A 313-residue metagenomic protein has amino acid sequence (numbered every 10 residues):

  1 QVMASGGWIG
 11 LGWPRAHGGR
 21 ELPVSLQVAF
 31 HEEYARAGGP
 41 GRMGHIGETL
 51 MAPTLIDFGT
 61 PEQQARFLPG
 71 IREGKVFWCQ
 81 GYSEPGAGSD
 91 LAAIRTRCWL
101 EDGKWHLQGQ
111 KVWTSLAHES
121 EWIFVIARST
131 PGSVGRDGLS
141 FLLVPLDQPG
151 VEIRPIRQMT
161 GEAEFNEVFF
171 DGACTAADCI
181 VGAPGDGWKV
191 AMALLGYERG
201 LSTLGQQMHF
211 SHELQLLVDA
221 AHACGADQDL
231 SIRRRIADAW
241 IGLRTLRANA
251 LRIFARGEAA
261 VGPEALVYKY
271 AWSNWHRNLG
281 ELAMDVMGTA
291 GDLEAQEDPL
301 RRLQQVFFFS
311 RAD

Functional and structural regions predicted by a protein language model:
A4, R20, L266, Y270-D313: Alpha-helix capping/hinge segments and adjacent helical runs
A4-A65, P69-K75, L116-W122, L243 (+4 more regions): Internal helix-loop-helix
G74-Y82, I126: A short, Trp-centered hydrophobic/proline-enriched beta-strand micro-motif
A87, V112-A117, M159-T160, A312-D313: Glycine-rich phosphate/pyrophosphate-binding beta-alpha loops
I94, K104, Q108-R154: A short core secondary-structure module
T96-W99: A structural signal for short hydrophobic beta-strand segments in well-ordered beta-sheet cores
V151-A248, S310-D313: Glycine-rich beta->alpha junctions and the first turn(s) of the following alpha-helix
A220-G225, A250-E258, V286: Secondary-structure edge/capping motif, primarily at the C-terminal ends of alpha-helices and the immediately following
